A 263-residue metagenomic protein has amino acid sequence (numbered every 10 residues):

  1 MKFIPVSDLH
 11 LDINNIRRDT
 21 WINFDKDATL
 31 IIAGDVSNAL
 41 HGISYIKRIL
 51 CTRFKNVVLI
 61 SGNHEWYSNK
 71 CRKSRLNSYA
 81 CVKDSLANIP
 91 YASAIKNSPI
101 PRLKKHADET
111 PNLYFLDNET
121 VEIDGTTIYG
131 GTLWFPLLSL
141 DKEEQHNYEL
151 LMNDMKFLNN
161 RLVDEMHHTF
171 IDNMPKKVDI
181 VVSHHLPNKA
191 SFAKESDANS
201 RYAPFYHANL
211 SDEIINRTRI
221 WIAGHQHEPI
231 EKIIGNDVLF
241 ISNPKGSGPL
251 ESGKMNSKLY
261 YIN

Functional and structural regions predicted by a protein language model:
M1-I4, T120-G130, V178, I233-F240: Beta-strand-turn-beta hairpins that frame and shape the catalytic cleft of phosphate-ester-processing enzymes
M1-I60, H64-S74, Y261-N263: N-terminal active-site segment of His-dependent metallophosphoesterases
F3, A28-L30, N56, T126-T127 (+2 more regions): Structural motif
H10-R17, S37-H41, H64-S74, L116 (+5 more regions): Active-site environment of divalent metal-dependent phosphoester hydrolases
N56-E143: A basic- and aromatic-enriched beta-loop-alpha substructure that forms the phosphate/nucleotide- and DNA/RNA-contacting
R75-A87, K177-R217, P249-L250: Active-site-proximal segments of metal-dependent phosphoesterases and phosphodiesterases across multiple
E122, Y202-A203, A208-R219, H227-N263: Binuclear metal-dependent phosphoesterase catalytic core
T127-R201: Active-site-proximal loop/helix segment associated with metal-binding centers of metalloenzymes
